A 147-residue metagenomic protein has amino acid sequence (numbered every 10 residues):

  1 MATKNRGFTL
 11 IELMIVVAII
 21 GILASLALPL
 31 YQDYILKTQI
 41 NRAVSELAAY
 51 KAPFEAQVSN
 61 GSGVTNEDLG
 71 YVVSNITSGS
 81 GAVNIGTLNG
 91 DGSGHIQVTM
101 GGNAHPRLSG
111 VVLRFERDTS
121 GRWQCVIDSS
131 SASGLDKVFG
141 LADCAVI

Functional and structural regions predicted by a protein language model:
M1-Q39, E46, Y50: N-terminal single-pass transmembrane signal-anchor helix
I11, I15, I19-I22, I35 (+6 more regions): Weak global preference for isoleucine
L23-L26, R42, E46, G63 (+2 more regions): Alpha-helical protein-protein interaction elements
D33-N75: Conserved hydrophobic/amphipathic alpha-helical signal-anchor segments
V58-I147: Periplasmic/extracellular, small/polar-rich flexible segments of pilin-like filament-forming proteins
